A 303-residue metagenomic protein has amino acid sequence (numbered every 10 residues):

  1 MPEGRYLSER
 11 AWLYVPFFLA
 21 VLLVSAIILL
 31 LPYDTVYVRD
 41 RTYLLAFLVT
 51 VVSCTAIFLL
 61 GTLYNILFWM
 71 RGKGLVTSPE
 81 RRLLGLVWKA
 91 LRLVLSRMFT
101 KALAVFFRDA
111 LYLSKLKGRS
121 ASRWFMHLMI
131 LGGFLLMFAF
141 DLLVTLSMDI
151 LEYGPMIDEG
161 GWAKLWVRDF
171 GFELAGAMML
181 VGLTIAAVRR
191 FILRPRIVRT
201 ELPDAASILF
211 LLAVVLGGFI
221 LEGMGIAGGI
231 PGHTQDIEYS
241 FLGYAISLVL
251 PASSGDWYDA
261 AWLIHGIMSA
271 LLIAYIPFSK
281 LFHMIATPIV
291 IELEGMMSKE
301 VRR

Functional and structural regions predicted by a protein language model:
P2-R303: Membrane-embedded alpha-helical bundles of multi-pass integral membrane proteins
